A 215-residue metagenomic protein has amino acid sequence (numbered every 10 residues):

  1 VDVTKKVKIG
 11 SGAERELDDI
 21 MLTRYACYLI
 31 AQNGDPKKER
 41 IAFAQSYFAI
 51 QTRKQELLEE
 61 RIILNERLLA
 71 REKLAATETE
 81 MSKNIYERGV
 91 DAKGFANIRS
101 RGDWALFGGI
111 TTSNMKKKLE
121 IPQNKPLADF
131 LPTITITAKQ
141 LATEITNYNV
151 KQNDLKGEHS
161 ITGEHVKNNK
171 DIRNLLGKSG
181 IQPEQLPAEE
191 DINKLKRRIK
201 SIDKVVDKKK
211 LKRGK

Functional and structural regions predicted by a protein language model:
V1-D2: Major-groove DNA-recognition helix of helix-turn-helix-type DNA-binding domains
K8-E14, M21-K215: Positively charged, phosphate-engaging catalytic surfaces used for nucleic-acid and nucleotide handling
